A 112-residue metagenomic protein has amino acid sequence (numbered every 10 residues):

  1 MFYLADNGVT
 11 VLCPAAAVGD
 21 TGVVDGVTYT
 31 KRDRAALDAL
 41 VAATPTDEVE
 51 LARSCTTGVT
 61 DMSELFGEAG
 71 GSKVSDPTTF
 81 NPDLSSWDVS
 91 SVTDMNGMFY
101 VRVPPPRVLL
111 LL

Functional and structural regions predicted by a protein language model:
M1-L112: Negatively charged
